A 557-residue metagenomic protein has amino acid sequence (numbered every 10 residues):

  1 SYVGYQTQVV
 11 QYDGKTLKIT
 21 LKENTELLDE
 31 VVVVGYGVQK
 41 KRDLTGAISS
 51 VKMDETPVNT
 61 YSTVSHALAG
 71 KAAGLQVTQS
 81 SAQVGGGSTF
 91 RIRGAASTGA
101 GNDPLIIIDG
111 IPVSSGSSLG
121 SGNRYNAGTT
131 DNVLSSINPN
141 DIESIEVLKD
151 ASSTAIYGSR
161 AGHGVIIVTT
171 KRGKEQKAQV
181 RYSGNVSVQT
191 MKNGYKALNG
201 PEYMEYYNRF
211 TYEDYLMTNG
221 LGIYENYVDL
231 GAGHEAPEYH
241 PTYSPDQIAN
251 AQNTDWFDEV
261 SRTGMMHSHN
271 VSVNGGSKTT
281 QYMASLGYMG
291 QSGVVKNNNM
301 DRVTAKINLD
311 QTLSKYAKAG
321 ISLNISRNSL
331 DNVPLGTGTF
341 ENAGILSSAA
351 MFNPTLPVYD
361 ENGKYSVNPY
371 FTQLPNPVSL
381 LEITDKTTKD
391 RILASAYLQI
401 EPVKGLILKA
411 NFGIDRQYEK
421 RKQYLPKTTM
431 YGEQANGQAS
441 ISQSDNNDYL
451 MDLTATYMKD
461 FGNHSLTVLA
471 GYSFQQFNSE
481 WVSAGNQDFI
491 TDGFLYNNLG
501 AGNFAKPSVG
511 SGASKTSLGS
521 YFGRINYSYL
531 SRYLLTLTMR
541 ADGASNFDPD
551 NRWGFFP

Functional and structural regions predicted by a protein language model:
S1-K306, Q311-N324, L393-A394, W553: Short, small/polar-rich motifs associated with maturation and membrane association, primarily at protein termini
T63, G87, H163, M266-N270 (+10 more regions): Transmembrane beta-barrel architecture of outer-membrane proteins
N102-D103, I108, L119, K174-N253 (+5 more regions): Surface-exposed loop/interface segments of Gram-negative outer-membrane beta-barrel transport/assembly proteins
N123-Y125, A394-I400, I414-R416: Alpha-helical support elements that line or immediately flank enzyme active sites and cofactor-binding pockets
R172, G276-T279, Q311-K315, I400-L406 (+2 more regions): Outer-membrane beta-barrel strand-turn architecture
L286-G290, L535-G543: Transmembrane beta-strand segments that form the barrel wall of outer-membrane beta-barrel proteins
T516, R524-S531: Active-site-adjacent "gating/activation" loops or surface patches in catalytic cores
